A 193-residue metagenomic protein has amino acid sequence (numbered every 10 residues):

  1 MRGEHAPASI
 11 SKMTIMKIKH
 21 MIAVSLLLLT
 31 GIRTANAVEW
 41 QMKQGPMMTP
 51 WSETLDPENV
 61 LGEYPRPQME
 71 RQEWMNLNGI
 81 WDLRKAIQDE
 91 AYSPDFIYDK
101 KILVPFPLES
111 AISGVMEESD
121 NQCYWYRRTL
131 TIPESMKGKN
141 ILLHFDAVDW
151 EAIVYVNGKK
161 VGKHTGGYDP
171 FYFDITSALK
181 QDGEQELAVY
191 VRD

Functional and structural regions predicted by a protein language model:
M13-I22: Bacterial N-terminal signal peptides that target proteins for export
M21-L29: Sec-dependent N-terminal signal peptides
L29-N36: C-terminal segment of classical bacterial N-terminal signal peptides
A37-M75: N-terminal pre-domain segments of enzymes
L77-C123, A188-D193: Core domains of carbohydrate- and sulfate-ester-processing enzymes
L83-A86, M116-D193: Accessory beta-strand-rich segments of carbohydrate-active enzymes
